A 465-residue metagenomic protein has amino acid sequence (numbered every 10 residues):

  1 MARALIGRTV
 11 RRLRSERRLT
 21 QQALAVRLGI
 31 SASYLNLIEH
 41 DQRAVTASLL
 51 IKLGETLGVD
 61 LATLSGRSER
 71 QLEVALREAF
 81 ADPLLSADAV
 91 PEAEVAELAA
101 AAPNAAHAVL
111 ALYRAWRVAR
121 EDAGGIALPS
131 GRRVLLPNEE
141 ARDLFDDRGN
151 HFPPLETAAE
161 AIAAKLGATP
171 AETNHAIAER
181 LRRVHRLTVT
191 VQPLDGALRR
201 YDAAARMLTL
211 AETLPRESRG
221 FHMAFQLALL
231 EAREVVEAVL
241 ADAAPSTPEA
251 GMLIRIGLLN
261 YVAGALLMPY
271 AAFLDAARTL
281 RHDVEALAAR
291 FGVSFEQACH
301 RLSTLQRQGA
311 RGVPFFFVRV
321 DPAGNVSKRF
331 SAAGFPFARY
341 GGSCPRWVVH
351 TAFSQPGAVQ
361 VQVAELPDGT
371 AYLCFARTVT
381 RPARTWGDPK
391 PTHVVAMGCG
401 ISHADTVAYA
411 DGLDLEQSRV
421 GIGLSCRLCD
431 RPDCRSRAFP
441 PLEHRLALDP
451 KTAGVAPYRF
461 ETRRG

Functional and structural regions predicted by a protein language model:
A2-L5, R12-S15, V26, I30 (+3 more regions): Short juxta-domain linker segments that transition from a proline/glycine-rich, charged coil into a short amphipathic
V10, Q21, A32, A47-L50 (+1 more regions): Helix-turn-helix DNA-binding elements, focusing on the entry/boundary residues of the two helices that contact DNA
R18-L37: Short alpha-helical DNA-recognition segment
